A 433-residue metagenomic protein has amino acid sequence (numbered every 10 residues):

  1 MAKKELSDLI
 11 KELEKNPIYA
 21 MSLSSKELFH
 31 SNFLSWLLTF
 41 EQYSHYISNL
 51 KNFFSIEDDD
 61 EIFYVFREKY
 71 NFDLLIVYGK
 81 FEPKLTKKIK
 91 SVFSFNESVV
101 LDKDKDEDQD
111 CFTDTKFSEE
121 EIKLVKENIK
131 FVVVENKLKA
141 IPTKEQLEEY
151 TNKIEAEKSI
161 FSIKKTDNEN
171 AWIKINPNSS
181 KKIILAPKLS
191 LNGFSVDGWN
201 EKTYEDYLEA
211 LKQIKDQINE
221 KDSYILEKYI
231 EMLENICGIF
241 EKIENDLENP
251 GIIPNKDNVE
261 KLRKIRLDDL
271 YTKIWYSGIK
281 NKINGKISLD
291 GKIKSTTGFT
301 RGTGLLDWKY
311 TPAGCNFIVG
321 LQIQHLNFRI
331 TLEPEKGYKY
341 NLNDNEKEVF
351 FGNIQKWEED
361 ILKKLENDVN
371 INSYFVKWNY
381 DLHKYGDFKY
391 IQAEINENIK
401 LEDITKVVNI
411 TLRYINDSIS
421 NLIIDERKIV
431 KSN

Functional and structural regions predicted by a protein language model:
A2-L9, F117, N168-K174, K182-G193 (+4 more regions): Extended, charged heptad-repeat coiled-coil rod domains that mediate dimerization and scaffolding in large chromosome
A2-S55: A structured, charge-rich N-terminal accessory region that forms the first stable segment of a protein and links
L34, L74-I76, K87, E127-L138 (+1 more regions): Conserved catalytic cores of phosphodiester-cleaving nucleases, focusing on short active-site segments
L38, K69-Y70, I76-K80, K137-A140 (+5 more regions): Short, flexible loop/turn elements at secondary-structure junctions
N52-E127, T296-A313: Active-site metal-binding core of divalent-cation-utilizing nuclease and nuclease-like domains
L85, A140-E149, K339-D344: Active-site-adjacent loop/helix micro-motif of nuclease/hydrolase catalytic cores
D110-F112, T143-E149, E155-G298: Gly/Pro-rich interdomain helix-loop hinge
I243-A393: Polyanion-binding interface signature
